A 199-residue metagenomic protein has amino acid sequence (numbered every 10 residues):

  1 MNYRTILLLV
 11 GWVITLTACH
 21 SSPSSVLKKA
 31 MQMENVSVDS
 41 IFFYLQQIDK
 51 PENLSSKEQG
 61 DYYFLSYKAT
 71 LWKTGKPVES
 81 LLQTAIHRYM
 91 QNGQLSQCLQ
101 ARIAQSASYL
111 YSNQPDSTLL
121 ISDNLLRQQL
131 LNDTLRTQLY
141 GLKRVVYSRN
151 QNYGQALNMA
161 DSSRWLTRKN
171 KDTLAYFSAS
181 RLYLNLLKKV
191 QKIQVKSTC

Functional and structural regions predicted by a protein language model:
N2-T5, G11, L16-C199: A "functional boundary" signal
